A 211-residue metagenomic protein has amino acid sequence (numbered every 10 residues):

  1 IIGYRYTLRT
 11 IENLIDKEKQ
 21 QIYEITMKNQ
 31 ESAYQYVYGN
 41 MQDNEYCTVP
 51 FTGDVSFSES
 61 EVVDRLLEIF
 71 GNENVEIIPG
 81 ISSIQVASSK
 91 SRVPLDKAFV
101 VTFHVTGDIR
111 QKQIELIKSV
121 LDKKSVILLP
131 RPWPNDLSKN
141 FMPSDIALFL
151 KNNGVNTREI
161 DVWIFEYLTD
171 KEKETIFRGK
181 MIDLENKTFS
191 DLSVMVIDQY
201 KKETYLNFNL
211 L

Functional and structural regions predicted by a protein language model:
I1-I78, S193-V194: Class I S-adenosyl-L-methionine
G3-Y6, T26-K28, T52-D54, H104 (+3 more regions): Structural motif
L8-T10, S82-V86, T106-I109, P134-D136 (+1 more regions): Short gly/pro/ser/thr-enriched loop/turn and capping motifs at secondary-structure boundaries
I11-L14, Y34, S58-E61, A87-S88 (+3 more regions): Short glycine-/acidic-enriched loop or helix-start segments at secondary-structure transitions that form or flank
Q42-C47, V120-L211: A contiguous loop/helix-start segment that scaffolds small-molecule binding in enzyme catalytic cores
G53, F57-K124, F177, N186: Class I SAM-dependent methyltransferase SAM-binding "motif I" and its flanking Rossmann-like core
